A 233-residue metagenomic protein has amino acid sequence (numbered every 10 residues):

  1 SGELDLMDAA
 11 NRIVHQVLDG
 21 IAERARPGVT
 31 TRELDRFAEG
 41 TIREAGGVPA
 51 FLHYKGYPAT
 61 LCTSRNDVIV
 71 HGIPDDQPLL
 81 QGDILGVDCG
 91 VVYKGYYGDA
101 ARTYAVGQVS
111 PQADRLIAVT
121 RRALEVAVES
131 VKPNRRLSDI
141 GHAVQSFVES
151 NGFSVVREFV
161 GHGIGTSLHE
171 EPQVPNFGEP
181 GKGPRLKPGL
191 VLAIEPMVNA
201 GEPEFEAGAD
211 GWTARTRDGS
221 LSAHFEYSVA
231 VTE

Functional and structural regions predicted by a protein language model:
S1-E233: Active-site neighborhoods and metal-handling regions in enzymes and metal-associated proteins
